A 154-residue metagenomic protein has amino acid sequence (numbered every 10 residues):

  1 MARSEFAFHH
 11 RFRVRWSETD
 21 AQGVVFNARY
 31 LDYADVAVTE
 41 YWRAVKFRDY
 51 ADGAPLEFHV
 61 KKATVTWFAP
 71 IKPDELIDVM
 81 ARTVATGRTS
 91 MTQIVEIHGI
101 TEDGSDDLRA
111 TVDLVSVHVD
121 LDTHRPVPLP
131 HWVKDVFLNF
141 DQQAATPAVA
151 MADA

Functional and structural regions predicted by a protein language model:
A2-K61, V119-A154: Hot-dog-fold acyl-thioester-processing enzymes
H9, W67-L76, V84-A154: HotDog/MaoC-like acyl-thioester-processing domains
K62-T66: Short alpha-helix capping/helix-loop boundary micro-motifs
